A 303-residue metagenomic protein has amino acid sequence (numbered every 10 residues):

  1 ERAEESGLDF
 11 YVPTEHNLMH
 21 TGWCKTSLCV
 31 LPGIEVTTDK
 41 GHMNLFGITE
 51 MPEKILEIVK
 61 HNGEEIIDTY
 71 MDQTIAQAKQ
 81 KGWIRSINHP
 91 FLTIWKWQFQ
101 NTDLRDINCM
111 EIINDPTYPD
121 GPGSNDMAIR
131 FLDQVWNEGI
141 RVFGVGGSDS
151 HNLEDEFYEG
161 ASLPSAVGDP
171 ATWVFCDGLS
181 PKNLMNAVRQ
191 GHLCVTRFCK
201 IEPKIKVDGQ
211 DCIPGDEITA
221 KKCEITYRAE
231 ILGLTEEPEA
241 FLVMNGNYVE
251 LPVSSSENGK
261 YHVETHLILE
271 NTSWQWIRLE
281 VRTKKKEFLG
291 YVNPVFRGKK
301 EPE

Functional and structural regions predicted by a protein language model:
E1-R105, E111-L132, E138, V145-E156 (+2 more regions): A metal-dependent hydrolase metal-coordination microenvironment
E138-F143, S148-E303: C-terminal functional module detector
